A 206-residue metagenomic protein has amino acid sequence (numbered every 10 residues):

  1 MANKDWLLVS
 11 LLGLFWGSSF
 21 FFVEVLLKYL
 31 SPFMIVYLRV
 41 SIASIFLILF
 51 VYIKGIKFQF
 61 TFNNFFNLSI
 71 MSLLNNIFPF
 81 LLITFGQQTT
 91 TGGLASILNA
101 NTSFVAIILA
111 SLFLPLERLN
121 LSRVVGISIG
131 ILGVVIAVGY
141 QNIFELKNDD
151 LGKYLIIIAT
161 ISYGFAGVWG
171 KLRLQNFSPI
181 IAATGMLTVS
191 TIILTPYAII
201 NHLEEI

Functional and structural regions predicted by a protein language model:
M1-M34, F85, E145-L172, I192-P196: Glycine-/small-residue-enriched transmembrane alpha-helix faces in small-molecule transporters and effluxers
L8-V9, G13, N67-S72, T84 (+5 more regions): Residue-level signature of transmembrane alpha-helical cores of multipass secondary-active transporters and flippases
F15, S19-F20, I48-N99, V135-I136: Specific transmembrane alpha-helical segments of multi-pass solute transporters/efflux pumps, especially DMT/EamA
V25, L49-Y52, F85, T89 (+4 more regions): Membrane-interface helix caps of multi-pass small-molecule transporters
M34-I45, N75, T84-S122, A159: Specific alpha-helical transmembrane segments that line the substrate/conduction pathway and gating interfaces
I35, S122, P179-M186: Juxtamembrane helix-start motifs in multi-pass secondary transporters
L47, S69, I108-L109, L121-Q141 (+2 more regions): Hydrophobic transmembrane alpha-helices of multi-pass small-molecule transport proteins
F58, F62-N67, S96-N99, L114-I136 (+1 more regions): Loop-to-transmembrane alpha-helix entry segments
